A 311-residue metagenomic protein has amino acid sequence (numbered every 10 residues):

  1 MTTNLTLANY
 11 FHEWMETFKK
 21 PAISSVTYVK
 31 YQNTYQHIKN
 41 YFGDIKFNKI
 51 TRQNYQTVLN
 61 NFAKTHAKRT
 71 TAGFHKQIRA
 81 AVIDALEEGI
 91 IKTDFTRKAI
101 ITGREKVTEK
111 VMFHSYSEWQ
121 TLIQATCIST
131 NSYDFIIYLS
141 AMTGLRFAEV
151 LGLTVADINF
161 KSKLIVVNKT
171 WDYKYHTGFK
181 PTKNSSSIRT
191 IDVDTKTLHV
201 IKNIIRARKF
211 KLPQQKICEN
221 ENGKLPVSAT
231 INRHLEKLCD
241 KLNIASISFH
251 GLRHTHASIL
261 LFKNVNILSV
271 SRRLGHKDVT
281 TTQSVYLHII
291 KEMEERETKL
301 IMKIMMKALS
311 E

Functional and structural regions predicted by a protein language model:
M1-N4, N184: Short, surface-exposed polybasic/aromatic micro-patch for ligand or macromolecular engagement
T3-A8, M15-I90, K224-A229, A245-S248: N-terminal core-binding DNA-recognition domain of tyrosine site-specific recombinases/integrases
L5, E105, W171, L274-L300: Catalytic-site neighborhood detector that most strongly recognizes the C-terminal catalytic loop/helix of tyrosine
A72, E87, I91-L153, K161 (+3 more regions): Basic, Lys/Arg- and aromatic-enriched nucleic-acid-binding interface segment
E87, Y138, M142, E149 (+4 more regions): C-terminal catalytic core of tyrosine-transesterase DNA break-rejoin enzymes
Y116, Q120, T170, D194-I244: Active-site/catalytic core of tyrosine-dependent DNA strand-transfer enzymes
S162, T177-T197, N203, E221 (+1 more regions): C-terminal secondary-structure termini that scaffold catalytic or DNA-interacting sites
